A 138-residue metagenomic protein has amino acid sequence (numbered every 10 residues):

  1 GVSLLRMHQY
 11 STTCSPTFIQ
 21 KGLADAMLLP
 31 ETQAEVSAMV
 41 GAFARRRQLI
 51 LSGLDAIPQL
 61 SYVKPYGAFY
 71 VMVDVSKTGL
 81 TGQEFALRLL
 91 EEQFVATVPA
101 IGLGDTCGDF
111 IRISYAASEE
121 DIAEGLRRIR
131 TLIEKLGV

Functional and structural regions predicted by a protein language model:
G1-V138: PLP-dependent class I/II
